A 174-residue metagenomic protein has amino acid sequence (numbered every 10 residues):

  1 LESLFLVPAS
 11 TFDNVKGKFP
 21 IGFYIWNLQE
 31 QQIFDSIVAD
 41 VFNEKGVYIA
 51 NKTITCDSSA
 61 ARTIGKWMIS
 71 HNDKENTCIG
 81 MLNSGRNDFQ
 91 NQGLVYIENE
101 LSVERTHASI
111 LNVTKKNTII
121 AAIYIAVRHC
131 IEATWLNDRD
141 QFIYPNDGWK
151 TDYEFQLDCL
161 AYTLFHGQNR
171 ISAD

Functional and structural regions predicted by a protein language model:
L1-T106: Signature of N6-adenine DNA methyltransferases within the class I
V95-D174: C-terminal target-recognition/interaction regions appended to catalytic cores
